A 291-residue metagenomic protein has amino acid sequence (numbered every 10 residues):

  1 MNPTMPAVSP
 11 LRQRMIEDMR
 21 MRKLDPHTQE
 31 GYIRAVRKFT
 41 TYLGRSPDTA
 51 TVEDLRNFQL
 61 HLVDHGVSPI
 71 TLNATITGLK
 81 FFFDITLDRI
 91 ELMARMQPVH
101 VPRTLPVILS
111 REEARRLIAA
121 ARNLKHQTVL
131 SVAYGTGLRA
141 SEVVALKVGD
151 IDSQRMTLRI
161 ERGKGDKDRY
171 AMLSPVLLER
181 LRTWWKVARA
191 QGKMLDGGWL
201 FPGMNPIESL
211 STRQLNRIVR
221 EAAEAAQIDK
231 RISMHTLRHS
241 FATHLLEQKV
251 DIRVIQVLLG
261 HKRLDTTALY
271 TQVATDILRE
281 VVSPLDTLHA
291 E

Functional and structural regions predicted by a protein language model:
M1-E291: Conserved catalytic core of the tyrosine transesterase superfamily
